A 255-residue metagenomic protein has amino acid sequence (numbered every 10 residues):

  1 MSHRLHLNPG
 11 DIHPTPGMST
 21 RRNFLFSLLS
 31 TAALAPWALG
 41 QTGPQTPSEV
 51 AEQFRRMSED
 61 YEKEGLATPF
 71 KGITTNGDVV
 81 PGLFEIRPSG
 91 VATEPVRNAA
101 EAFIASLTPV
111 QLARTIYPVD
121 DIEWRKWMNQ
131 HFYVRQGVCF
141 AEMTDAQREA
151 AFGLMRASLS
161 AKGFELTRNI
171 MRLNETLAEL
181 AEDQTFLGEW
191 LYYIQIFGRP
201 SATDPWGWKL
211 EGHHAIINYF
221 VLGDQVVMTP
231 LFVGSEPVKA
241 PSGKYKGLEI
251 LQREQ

Functional and structural regions predicted by a protein language model:
M1-W37: N-terminal secretory signal peptides
P14, A102, V138: Short, flexible active-site loop motifs that bind/organize anionic cofactors or intermediates
T20, T46, A92-P95: N-terminal amphipathic alpha-helix initiation
L25, I104, F152-R156: Non-transmembrane alpha-helical segments in soluble domains of secreted/periplasmic/extracellular proteins
A38-T42: Boundary at the C-terminal end of the N-terminal hydrophobic targeting segment
P47-G82, S89-G90, P118-Q255: Acidic/His-rich structured neighborhood in mature extracellular/periplasmic domains
V91-Y117: Mature N-terminal segment immediately following signal peptide/propeptide cleavage in secreted/periplasmic
